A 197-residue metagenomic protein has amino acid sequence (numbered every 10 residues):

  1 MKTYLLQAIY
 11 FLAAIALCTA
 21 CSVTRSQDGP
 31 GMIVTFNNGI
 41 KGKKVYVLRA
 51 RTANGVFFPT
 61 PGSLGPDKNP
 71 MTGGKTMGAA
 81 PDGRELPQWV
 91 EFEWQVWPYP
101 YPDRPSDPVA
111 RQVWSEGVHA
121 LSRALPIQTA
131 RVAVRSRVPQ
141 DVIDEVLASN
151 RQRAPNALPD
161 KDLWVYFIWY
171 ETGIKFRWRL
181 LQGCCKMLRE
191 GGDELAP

Functional and structural regions predicted by a protein language model:
M1-I9: Bacterial N-terminal signal peptides that target proteins for export
L17-A20: C-terminal motif of bacterial Sec signal peptides marking the signal peptidase cleavage site
S22-R25: Bacterial signal peptide processing site
Q27-I33: Short coil/turn motif common to extracellular beta-sandwich-like domains
V34-V47: Structural motif
L48-Y99: Tryptophan-paired
A79-V146: Mature extracytoplasmic domains of secretory-pathway proteins
G117-P197: Compositionally biased low-complexity segments at domain edges in trafficked proteins and select soluble regulators
